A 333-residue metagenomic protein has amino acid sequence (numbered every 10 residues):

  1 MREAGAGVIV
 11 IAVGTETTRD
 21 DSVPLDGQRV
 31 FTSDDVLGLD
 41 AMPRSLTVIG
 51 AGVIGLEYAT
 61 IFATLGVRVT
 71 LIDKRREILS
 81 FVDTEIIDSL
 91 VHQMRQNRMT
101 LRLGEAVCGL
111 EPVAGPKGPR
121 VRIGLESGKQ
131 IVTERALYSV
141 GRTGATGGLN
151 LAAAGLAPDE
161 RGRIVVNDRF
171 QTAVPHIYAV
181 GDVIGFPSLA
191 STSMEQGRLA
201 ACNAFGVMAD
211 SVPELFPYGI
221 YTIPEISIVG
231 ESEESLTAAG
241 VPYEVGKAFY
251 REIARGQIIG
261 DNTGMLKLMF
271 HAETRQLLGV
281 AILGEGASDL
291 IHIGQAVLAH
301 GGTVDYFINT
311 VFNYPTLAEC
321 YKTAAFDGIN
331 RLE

Functional and structural regions predicted by a protein language model:
M1-R29, S45: Glycine/serine-rich phosphate-binding loop and adjoining beta1-alpha1 elements at the start of nucleotide-handling
A4-G14, V48-I49, V69, I131-G141 (+3 more regions): Short hydrophobic core segments
E16-T18, A157-E160, V207-P217, V241-G246: A short alpha-helix-loop-beta-strand transition element characteristic of N-terminal alpha/beta dinucleotide-binding
P24-P43, Q130-N203: FAD-site-proximal beta/loop scaffold in flavoenzymes
R29, D40-V82, L189: Rossmann-like NAD(P)H-binding beta-loop-alpha module
L65-D168, E231, A238: A Rossmann-like FAD-binding core segment of flavoenzymes
D83-S89, Q93, V174, V180-A238 (+1 more regions): A conserved FAD-binding loop/helix module that cradles the flavin
F205, Y221-S232, T237-E333: Flexible, glycine-rich terminal cap/loop adjacent to redox cofactors in electron-transfer oxidoreductases
